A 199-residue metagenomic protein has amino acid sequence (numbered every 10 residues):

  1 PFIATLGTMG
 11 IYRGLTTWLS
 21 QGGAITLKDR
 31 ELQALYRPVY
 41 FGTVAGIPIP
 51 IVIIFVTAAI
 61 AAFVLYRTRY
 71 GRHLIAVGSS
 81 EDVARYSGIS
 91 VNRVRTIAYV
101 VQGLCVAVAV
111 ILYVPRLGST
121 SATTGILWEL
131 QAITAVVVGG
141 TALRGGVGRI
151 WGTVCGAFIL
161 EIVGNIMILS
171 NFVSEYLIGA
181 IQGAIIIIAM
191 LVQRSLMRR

Functional and structural regions predicted by a protein language model:
P1-I3, H73, R93, W151-G152 (+1 more regions): Residue-level recognition of membrane-helix boundary sites in multi-pass small-molecule transporters
F2-Y70, V94-I97, R116-G125, L169: Transmembrane helix-bundle core of multi-pass membrane transporters and related energy-transducing complexes
G10-R13, I53-V64, Y99-V110, V136-T141 (+2 more regions): Hydrophobic core segments of alpha-helical transmembrane domains in multi-pass membrane transport and ion-translocation
I49-I53, V94-V101, W151-C155, I178-I181: Alpha-helical transmembrane segments of integral membrane proteins
Y66-R72, R194-R199: Membrane-interface capping segments at transmembrane-helix boundaries
Y70-R95: Short cytoplasmic-facing helical segments at TM-TM junctions of multi-pass membrane proteins
Y86-R93, V163-R199: Cytosolic-side transmembrane-helix boundaries in multi-pass membrane proteins
V106, R116-G183: Transmembrane alpha-helical segments in multi-pass inner-membrane proteins
